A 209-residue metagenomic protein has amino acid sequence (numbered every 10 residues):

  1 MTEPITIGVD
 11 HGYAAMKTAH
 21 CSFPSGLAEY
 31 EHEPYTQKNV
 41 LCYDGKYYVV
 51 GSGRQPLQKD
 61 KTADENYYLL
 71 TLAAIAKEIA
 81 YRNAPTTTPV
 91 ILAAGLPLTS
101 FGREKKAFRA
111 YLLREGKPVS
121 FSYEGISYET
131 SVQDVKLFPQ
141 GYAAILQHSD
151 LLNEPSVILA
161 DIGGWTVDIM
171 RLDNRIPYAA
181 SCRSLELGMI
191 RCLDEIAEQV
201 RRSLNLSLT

Functional and structural regions predicted by a protein language model:
M1-L159, N174-R191, S203: Nucleotide/phosphate-binding catalytic cleft detector across ATP-hydrolyzing and phosphate-transferring enzymes
I162-D168: Ser/Thr-glycine-rich phosphate-binding loops at phosphate-binding pockets of nucleotides, nucleotide cofactors
R171: A short helix-loop
I196: P-loop NTP-binding/switch modules centered on Walker-like glycine-rich loops
V200-T209: A mobile "lid/hinge" subdomain adjacent to the ATP/sugar-phosphate binding pocket shared across diverse ATP-dependent
